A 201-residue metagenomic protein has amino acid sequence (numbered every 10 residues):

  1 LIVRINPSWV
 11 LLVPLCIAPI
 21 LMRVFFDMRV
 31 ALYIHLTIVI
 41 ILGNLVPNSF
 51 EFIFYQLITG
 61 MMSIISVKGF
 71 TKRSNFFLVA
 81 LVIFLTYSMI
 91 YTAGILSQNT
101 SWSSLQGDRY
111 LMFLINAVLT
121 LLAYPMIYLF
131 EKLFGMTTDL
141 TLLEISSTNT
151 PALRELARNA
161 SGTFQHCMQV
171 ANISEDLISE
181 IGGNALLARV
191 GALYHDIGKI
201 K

Functional and structural regions predicted by a protein language model:
L1-N6, P19-W102: Short helix-perturbing small/polar motifs within transmembrane alpha-helices
R4-L11, V30, N48-F52, V67 (+7 more regions): Hydrophobic alpha-helical scaffolding
P7, P14, A18-P19, P47 (+3 more regions): Proline-rich intrinsically disordered, low-complexity coils
L15-C16, G60, M168-N172: A generic alpha-helix surface/boundary motif
H35-T37, V79-G94, G107-K201: Acidic/His-rich, divalent-metal-binding segments that scaffold phosphate/diphosphate chemistry
